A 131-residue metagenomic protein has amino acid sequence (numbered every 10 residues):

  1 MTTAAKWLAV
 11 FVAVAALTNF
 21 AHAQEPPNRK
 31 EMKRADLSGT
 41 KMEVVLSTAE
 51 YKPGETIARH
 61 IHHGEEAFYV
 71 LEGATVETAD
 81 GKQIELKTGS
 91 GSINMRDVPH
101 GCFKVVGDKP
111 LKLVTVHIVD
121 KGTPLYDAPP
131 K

Functional and structural regions predicted by a protein language model:
T2-T48, S92-I93, P124-K131: A short, N-terminal "cap"/entry segment at the start of jelly-roll beta-barrel domains of the cupin/DSBH fold
S38, M42, G54-Y69: A short beta-loop-beta micro-motif enriched in histidine and acidic residues
T48-A49, E55, L71-A74, A79 (+1 more regions): Sec/Tat-exported extracytoplasmic proteins
Y51, D80-V98: Short acidic-glycine-tyrosine-enriched beta hairpin
P53, G91, L113-H117: Extracytoplasmic low-complexity repetitive segments enriched in small/polar residues
I57-H62, F103-V105, A128: Short histidine-centered beta-strand/loop micro-motifs that create catalytic or ligand/metal-coordination sites
H63-G81, S90: Glycine- and acidic-residue-biased ligand/ion/polar-headgroup-sensing regions
V76, V98-G122: Ligand-binding loop in jelly-roll beta-barrel domains
